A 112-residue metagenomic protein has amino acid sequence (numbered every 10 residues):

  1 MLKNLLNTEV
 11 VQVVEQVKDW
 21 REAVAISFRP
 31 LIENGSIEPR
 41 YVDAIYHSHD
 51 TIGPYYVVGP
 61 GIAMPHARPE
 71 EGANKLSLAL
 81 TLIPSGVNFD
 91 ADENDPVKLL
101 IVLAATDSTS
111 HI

Functional and structural regions predicted by a protein language model:
M1-I112: Cytosolic covalent-transfer regions centered on His/Cys nucleophiles that carry phosphoryl or persulfide groups
